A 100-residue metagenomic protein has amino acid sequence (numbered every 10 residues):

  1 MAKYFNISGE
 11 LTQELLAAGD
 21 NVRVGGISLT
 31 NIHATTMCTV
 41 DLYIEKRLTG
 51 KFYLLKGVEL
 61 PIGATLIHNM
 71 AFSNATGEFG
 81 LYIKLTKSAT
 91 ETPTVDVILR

Functional and structural regions predicted by a protein language model:
M1-V22, G26, I32, K84-R100: C-terminal interaction-tip segments
A2-K3, L55-E59: Beta-strand-rich interaction surfaces with strong enrichment in secreted/lumenal proteins
E10-Q13, V58-L66: Extracellular carbohydrate recognition and processing domains and analogous Trp-centered ligand-binding platforms
L16-A18, T39, T65-A71: Residue-level detection of beta-strand scaffold positions
R23-G25, T36-C38, K56, F79-L81 (+1 more regions): A generic structural signal for short beta-strands and their flanking turns/coil linkers
T30, Y43-R47, T86: A generic structural motif
T35-K56: Short, surface-exposed beta-strand/strand-loop-strand elements in extracellular ectodomains
I62-G80: Beta-sandwich interaction modules
